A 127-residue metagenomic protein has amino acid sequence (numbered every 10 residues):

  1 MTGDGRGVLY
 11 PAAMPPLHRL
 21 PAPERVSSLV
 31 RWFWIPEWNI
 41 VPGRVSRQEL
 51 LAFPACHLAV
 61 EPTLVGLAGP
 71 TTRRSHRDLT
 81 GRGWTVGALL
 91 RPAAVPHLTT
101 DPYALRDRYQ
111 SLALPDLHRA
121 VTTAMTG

Functional and structural regions predicted by a protein language model:
M1-G127: Alpha-helical bundle regulatory/interaction domains
